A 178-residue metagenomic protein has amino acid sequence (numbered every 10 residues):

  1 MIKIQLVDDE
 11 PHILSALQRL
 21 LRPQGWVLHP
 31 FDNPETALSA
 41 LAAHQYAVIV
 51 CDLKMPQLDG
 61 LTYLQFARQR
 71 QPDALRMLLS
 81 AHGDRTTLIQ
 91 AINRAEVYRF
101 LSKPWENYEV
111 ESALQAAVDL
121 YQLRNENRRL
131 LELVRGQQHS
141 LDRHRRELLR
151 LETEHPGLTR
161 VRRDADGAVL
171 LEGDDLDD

Functional and structural regions predicted by a protein language model:
I2, D32-N33, D59-T62: Acidic catalytic/metal-coordinating carboxylates
I2-K3, P11-H29: Two-component/phosphorelay signaling modules centered on CheY-like receiver
D8, D52, S80: Active-site residues of response regulator receiver
P30-V48: Acidic, metal-coordinating helix/loop segments flanking the phosphotransfer/catalytic sites of two-component signaling
S39, L61-D73, Q90: Short amphipathic alpha-helix used as the core "switch/output" element in two-component signaling
M55: Receiver (REC) domain active-site loop signature in two-component systems and cognate sites in sensor histidine kinases
T87, W105-L114, V118, Q122: C-terminal output helix
R129-D178: C-terminal output/effector regions of signal-responsive regulators
